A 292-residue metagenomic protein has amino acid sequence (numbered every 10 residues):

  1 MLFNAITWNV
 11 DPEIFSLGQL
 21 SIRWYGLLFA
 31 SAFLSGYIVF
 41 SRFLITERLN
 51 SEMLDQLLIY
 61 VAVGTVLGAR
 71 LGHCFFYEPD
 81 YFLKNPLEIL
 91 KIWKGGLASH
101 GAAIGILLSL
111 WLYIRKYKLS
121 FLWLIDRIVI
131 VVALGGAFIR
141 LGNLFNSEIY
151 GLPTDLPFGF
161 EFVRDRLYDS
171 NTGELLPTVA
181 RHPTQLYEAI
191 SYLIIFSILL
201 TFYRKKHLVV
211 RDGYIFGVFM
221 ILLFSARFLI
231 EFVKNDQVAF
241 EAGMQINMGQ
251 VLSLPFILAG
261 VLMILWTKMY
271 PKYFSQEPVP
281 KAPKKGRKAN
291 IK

Functional and structural regions predicted by a protein language model:
M1-K292: A feature for loop-to-transmembrane-helix boundaries and adjacent hydrophobic helices in multi-pass integral membrane
